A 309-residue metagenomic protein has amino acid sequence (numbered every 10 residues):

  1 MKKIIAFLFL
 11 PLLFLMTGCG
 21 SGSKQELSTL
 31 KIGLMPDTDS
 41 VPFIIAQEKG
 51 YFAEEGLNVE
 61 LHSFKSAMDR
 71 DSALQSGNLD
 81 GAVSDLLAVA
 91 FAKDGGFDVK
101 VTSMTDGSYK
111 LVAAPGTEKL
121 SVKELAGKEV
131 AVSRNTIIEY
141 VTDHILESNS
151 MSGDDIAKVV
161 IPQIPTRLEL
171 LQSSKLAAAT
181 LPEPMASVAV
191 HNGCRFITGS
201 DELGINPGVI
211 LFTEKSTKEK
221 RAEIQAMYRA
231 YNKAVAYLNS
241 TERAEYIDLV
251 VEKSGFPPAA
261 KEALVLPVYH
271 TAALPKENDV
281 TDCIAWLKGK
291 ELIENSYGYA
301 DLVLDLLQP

Functional and structural regions predicted by a protein language model:
M1-I4: Positively charged n-region of N-terminal signal peptides that target proteins for export
L15-G18: C-terminal motif of bacterial Sec signal peptides marking the signal peptidase cleavage site
G20-G22: Bacterial signal peptide processing site
K24-S152, K158-I161, L170, A177-E183 (+1 more regions): Short, glycine-/small- and polar/acidic-enriched structural segments that line small-molecule recognition paths
D37, K65-M68, V83, V132-I137 (+5 more regions): Soluble non-cytosolic domains of exported or imported proteins
L86-L87, D155-V250: Pocket-lining segment of extracytoplasmic ligand-binding domains
K218-E294: Secondary-structure end/capping motifs
K288-P309: Conserved C-terminal helix/tail region of periplasmic/extracytoplasmic solute-binding proteins
